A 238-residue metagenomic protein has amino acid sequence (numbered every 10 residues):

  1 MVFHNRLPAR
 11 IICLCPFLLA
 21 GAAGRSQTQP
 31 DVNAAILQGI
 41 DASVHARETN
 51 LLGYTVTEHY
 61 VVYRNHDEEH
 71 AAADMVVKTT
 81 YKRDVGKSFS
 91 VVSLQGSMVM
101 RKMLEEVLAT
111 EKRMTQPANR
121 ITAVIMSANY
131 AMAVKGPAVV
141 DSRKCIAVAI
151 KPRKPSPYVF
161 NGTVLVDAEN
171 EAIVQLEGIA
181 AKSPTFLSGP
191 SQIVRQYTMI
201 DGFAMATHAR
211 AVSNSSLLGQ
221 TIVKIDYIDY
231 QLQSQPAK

Functional and structural regions predicted by a protein language model:
V2-C13: Bacterial N-terminal signal peptides that target proteins for export
I11-G21: Bacterial N-terminal signal peptides
L14, N161-T163, G178-I179: Composition- and surface-driven signal marking solvent-exposed, interaction-prone regions in large proteins
A22-S26: Sec/Tat signal peptide C-region and signal peptidase I cleavage site
Q27-N161, A168-I173, A181-S191, T198 (+2 more regions): Structured extracytoplasmic
L176, T207-A211: Beta-strand-dense domains in secreted/periplasmic systems and polymorphic toxin scaffolds
Q192-R195, H208: Glycine/small-residue-rich hydrophobic helix-like segments
